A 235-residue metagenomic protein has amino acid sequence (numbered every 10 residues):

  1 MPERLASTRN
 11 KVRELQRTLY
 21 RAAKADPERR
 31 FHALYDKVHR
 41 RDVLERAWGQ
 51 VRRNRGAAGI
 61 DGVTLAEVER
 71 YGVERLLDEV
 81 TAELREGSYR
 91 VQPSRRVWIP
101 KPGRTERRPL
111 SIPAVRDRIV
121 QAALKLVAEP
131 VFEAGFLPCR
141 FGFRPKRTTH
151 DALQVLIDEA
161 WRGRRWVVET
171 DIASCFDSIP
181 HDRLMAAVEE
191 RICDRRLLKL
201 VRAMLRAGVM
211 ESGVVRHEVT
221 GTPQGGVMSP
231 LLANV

Functional and structural regions predicted by a protein language model:
M1-E74: Non-catalytic, polymerase-adjacent accessory regions of viral genome-replication enzymes
L5, R9, K24, K37 (+7 more regions): Hydrophobic alpha-helical scaffolding
D36-H39, R52, A57, E129 (+2 more regions): Amphipathic alpha-helical interaction elements
E45-W48, R55-A58, G62-P102, R107: Phosphate/adenylate-binding "loop-and-lid" substructures adjacent to NTP/NAD/dNTP-binding pockets in NTP-dependent
A47-V51, A123, L200-L205: Short alpha-helical scaffolding segments that buttress acidic/His motifs in well-ordered protein cores
L76-E79, E83-W98, P102-G103, V127 (+1 more regions): Conserved polymerase palm-domain catalytic core
S111, V115-A123, L153, I157: Duplex nucleic acid-engaging cores and interfaces of nucleic-acid transaction enzymes
